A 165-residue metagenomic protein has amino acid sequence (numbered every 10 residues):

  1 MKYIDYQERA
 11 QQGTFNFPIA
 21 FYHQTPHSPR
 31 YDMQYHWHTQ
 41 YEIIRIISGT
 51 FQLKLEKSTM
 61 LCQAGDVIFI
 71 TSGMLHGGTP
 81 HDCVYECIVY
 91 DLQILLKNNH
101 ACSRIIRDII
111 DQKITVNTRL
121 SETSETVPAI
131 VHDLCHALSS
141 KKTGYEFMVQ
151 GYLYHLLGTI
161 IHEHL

Functional and structural regions predicted by a protein language model:
M1-Q63, D82: Generic protein-terminus/edge-of-domain signal
K2-A20, L75, T79-H136, G158-H164: A hydrophobic/aromatic-rich effector-binding and dimerization subdomain of bacterial HTH-type transcriptional regulators
Q24, R30-D32, K113-V116, L138-K142: A short, mixed-charge helix-start or loop-turn motif at secondary-structure junctions
P26, F51, G73-M74, K141: Short beta->alpha connector loops
R45, L53, I68, I88-Y90: Preference for bulky hydrophobic residues occupying beta-strand positions in well-ordered beta-sheet regions
S58, S139-T143, L165: Short, flexible helix-adjacent loops and helix caps
C62-L75: Conserved metal-binding segment of the jelly-roll/cupin
E122-E125, L138-H155: All-alpha amphipathic helical-bundle segments outside canonical DNA-binding/catalytic cores that form hydrophobic
